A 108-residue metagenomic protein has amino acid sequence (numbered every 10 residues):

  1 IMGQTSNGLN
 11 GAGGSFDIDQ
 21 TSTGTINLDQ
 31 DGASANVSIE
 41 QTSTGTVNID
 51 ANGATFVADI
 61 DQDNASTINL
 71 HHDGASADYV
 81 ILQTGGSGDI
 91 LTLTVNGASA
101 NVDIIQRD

Functional and structural regions predicted by a protein language model:
I1-D108: Low-complexity repeat regions of mature extracellularly deployed or surface/particle-associated proteins
